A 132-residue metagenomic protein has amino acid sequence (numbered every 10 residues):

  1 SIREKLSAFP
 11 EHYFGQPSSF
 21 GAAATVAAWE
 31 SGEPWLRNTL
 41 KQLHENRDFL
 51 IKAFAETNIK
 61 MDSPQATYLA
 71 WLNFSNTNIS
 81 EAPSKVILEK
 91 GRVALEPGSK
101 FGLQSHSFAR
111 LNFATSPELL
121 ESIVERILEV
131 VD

Functional and structural regions predicted by a protein language model:
S1-I2, E30-G32, F74-T77, S116-P117: Short loop segments at secondary-structure junctions
S1-K41: Conserved core segment of the aminotransferase class I/II
P10, L40, R47, F54 (+1 more regions): Short amphipathic alpha-helical/adjacent loop interface patches that line ligand and macromolecule-binding sites
V26, Q42-I51, M61-F74, S105: Conserved glycine-rich beta-strand-loop-beta hairpin in the small C-terminal domain of fold type I
A27, F49, A53-T57, V86 (+2 more regions): Alpha-helical structural signal in soluble globular domains
T57-M61, A94-S99: A short linear hydrophobic-aromatic micro-motif
T77, A82, V86-L95, F101-D132: PLP-dependent enzyme catalytic core of the Aspartate aminotransferase-like
